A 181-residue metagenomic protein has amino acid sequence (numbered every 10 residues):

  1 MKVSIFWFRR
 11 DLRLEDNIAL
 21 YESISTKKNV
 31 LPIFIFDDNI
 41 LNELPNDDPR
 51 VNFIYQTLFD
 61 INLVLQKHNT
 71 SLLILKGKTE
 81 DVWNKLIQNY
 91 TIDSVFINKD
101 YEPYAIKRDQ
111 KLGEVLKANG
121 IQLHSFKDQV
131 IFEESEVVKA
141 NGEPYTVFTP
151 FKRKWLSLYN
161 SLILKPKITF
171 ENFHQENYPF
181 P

Functional and structural regions predicted by a protein language model:
M1-Y159: Trp/Phe/Arg-rich N-terminal binding region typifying the photolyase-homology
V147-P181: Glycine/tryptophan-enriched, flexible segments
